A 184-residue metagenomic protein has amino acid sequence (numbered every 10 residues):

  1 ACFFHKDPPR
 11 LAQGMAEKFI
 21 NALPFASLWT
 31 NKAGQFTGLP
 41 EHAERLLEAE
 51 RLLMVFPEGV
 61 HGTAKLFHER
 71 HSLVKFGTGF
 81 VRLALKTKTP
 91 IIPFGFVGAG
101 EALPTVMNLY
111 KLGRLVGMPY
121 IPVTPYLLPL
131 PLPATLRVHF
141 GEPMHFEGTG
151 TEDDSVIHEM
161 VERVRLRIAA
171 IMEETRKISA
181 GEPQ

Functional and structural regions predicted by a protein language model:
A1-A49, V60-L73: Catalytic core of membrane glycerolipid acyltransferases/transacylases, capturing the structured, soluble-facing
R45-Q184: Non-catalytic C-terminal accessory region of glycerolipid acyltransferases and related lyso-lipid remodeling enzymes
